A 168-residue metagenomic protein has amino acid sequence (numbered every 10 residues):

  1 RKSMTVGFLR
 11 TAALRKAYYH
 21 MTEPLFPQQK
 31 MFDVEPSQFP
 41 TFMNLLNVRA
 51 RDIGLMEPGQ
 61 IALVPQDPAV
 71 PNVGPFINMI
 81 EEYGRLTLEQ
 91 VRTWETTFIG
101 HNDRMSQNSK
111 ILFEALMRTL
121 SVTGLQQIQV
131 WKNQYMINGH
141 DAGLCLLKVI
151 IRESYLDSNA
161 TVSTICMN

Functional and structural regions predicted by a protein language model:
R1-A12, R49, E114-A115, L120 (+1 more regions): Extended alpha-helical scaffold segments
G7-N108: Hotspots on structured nucleic-acid-binding interfaces, especially in canonical RNA/DNA-binding domains
I61-I165: Short, well-ordered secondary-structure elements
